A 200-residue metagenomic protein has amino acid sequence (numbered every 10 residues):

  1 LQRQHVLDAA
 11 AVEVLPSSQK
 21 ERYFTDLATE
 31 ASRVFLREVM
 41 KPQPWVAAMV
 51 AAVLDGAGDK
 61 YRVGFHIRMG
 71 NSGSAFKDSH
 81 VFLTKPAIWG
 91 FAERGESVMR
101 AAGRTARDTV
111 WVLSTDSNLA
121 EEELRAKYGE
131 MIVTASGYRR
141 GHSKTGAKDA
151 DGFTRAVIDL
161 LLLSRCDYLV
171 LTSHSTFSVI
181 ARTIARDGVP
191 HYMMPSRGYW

Functional and structural regions predicted by a protein language model:
L1-R107: Secretory-pathway luminal glycosyltransferase catalytic domains
R68-S72, D116-A120, Y138-G141, S175-F177: Short, solvent-exposed loop/turn segments at secondary-structure junctions
V112-S114: Short internal beta-strands
L119-M131, I180: Short, aromatic/basic amphipathic alpha-helical patches
K127-G141, R186-G188, R197: Active/binding-pocket-proximal capping segment
M131-C166: Donor nucleotide-activated moiety binding/catalytic core segment of transferases that use nucleotide-activated donors
A156-Y199: A donor-sugar binding/catalytic signature common to diverse glycosyltransferases and related nucleotide-sugar
